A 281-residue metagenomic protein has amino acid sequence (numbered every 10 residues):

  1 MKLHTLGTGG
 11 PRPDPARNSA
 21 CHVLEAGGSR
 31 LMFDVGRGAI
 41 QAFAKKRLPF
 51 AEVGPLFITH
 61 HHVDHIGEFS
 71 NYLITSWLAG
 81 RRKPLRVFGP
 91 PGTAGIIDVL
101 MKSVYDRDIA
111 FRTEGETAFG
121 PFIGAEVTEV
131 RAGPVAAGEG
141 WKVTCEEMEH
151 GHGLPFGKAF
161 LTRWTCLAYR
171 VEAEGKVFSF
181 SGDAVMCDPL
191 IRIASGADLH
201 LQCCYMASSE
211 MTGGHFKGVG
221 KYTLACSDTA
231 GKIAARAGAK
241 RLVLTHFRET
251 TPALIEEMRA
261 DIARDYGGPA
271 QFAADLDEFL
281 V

Functional and structural regions predicted by a protein language model:
M1-F178, R259-V281: Binuclear metal-dependent hydrolase catalytic cores
W164, E174-S179, V185-L276: Cap/insert and terminal regions of metallo-dependent hydrolase folds
